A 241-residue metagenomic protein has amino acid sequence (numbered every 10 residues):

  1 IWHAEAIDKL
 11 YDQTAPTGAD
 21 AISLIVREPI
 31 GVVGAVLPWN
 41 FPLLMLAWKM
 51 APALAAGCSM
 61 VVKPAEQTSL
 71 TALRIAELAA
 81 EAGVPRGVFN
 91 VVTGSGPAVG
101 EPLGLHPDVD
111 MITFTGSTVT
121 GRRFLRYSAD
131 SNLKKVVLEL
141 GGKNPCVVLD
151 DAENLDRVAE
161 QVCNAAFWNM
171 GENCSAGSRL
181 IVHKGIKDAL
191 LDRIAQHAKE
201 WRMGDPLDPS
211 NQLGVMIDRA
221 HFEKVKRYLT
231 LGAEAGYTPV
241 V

Functional and structural regions predicted by a protein language model:
I1-A15, R202-M203, E234, P239-V241: Proline-centered turn/helix-capping motifs that create local helix->coil transitions or kinks
W2-E5, P38, A55, L105 (+3 more regions): Residues at helix-coil transition
W2-H3, F41, H106, F114 (+3 more regions): Aromatic side chains
A6, L24-V26, R74-I75, Q161-V162 (+2 more regions): Short, flexible segments with low predicted structural confidence
L10-R157: Rossmann-like NAD(P) dinucleotide-binding subdomain of oxidoreductase/dehydrogenase enzymes
M111, V119-V241: ALDH superfamily catalytic-core signature
